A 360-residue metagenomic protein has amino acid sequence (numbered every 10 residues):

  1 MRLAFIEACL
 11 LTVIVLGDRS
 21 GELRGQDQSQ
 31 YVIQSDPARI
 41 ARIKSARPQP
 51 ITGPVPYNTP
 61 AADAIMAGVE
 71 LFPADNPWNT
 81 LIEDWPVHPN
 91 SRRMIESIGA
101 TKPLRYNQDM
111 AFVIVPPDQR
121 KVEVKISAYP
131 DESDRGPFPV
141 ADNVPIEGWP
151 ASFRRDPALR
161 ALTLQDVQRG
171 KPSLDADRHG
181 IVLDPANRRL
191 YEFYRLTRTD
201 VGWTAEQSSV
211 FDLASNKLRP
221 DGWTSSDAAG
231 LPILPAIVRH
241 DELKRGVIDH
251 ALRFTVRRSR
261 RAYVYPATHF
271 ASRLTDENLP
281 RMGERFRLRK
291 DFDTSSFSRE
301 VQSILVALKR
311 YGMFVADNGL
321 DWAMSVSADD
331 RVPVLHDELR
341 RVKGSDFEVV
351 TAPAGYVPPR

Functional and structural regions predicted by a protein language model:
M1-A4: Positively charged n-region of N-terminal signal peptides that target proteins for export
E7-D18: Bacterial N-terminal signal peptides
D18-Q26: Signal peptide processing junction and immediate N-terminal pro/mature segment of secreted/exported proteins
Q26-R360: Short, surface-exposed polybasic-aromatic patches that bind anionic ligands, especially phosphate groups
